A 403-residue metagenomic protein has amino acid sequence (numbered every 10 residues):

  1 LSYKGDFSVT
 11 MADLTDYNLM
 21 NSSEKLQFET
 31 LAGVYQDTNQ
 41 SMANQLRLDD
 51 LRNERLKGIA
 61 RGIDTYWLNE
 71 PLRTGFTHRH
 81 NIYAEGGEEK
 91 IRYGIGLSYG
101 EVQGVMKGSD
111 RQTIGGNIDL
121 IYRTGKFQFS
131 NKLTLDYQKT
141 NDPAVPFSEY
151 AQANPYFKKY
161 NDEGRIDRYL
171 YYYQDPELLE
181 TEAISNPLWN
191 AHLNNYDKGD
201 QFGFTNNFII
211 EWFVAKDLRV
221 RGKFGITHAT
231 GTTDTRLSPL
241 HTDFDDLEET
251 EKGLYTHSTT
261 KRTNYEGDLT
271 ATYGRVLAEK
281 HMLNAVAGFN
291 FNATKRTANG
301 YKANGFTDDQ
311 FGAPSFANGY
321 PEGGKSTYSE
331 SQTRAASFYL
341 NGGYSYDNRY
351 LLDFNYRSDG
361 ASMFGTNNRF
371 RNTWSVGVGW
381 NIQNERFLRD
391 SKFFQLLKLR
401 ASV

Functional and structural regions predicted by a protein language model:
L1, D64-G75: Periplasmic N-terminal accessory/gating domains of Gram-negative outer-membrane beta-barrel systems
L1-K4, T77-R79, R92, G100-Q103: A beta-strand signature from Gram-negative outer-membrane beta-barrel systems, especially the internal plug domain
S2-I63, G104-M106, R111, G115-T205 (+3 more regions): Surface-exposed loop/interface segments of Gram-negative outer-membrane beta-barrel transport/assembly proteins
T38, E70-G75, A84-E88: Outer-membrane beta-barrel initiation region
Y83-E85, G96, D119, N207-I209 (+6 more regions): Outer-membrane beta-barrel architecture
G86-E88, Y99, L120-T124, I210-W212 (+6 more regions): Residue-level signature of outer-membrane beta-barrel architecture
G116-I118, G222, G267, A336-G342 (+4 more regions): Extended, hydrophobic alpha-helical segments in both membrane/secreted and soluble proteins
T366-F370: Short glycine/threonine-rich loop-to-helix capping motif typified by GTGT followed within a few residues by an Asp-Pro
